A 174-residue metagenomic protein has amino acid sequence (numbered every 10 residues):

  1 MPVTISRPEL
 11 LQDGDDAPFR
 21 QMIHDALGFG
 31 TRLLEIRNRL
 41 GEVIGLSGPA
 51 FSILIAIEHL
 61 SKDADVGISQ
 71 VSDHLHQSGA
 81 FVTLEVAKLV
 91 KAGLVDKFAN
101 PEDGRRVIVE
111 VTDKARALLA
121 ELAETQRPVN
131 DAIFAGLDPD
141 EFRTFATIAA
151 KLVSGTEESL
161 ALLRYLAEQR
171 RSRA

Functional and structural regions predicted by a protein language model:
M1-G14, D140-A174: C-terminal regulatory/oligomerization modules of transcriptional regulators
M1-I44, A92, A174: N-terminal leader segment of winged-helix/HTH proteins
P2-E9, A87-T147: Charged, amphipathic alpha-helical coiled-coil/dimerization segments
D25, S52-A56, A117: Pre-recognition alpha-helix immediately N-terminal to the DNA-recognition helix within helix-turn-helix or winged-helix
F29, L33-I36, L40, L75 (+2 more regions): Alpha-helical linker/hinge and terminal dimerization helices associated with HTH transcriptional regulators
I36-S78: N-terminal helix-turn-helix DNA-binding core of bacterial DNA-binding proteins
H74-S78, K91-L94, L166-A174: Short alpha-helical linear motifs
